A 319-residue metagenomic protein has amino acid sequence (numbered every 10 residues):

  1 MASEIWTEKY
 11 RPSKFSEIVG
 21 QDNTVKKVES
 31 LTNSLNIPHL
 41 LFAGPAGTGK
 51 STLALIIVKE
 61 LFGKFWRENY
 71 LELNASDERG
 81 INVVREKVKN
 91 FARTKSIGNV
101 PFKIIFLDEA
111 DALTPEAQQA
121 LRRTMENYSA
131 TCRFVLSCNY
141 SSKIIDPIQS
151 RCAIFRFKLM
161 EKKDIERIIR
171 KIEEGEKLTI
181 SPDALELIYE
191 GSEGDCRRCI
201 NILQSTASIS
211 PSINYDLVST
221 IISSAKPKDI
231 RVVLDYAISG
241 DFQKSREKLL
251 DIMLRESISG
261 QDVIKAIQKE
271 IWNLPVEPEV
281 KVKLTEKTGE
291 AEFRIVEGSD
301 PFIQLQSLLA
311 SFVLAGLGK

Functional and structural regions predicted by a protein language model:
M1-I154, T288: P-loop/Walker A NTP-binding region and its immediately flanking N-terminal helices in P-loop NTPase folds
E8-F15, Y70-L71, S150, I154-F155 (+6 more regions): Short hinge/gating elements
G20, L113, F157-M160, I180 (+2 more regions): Alpha-helical hairpin
A46-T48, S76-G80, A110-L113, N127 (+6 more regions): Conserved nucleotide-binding/hydrolysis micro-motifs of P-loop NTPases
V84-R85, Q118-Q119, I200, Q261-I264: Conserved strand-to-helix beginnings and helix N-cap segments that scaffold or border functional pockets
I105, L185-G191, R197-P211, L217-S219 (+3 more regions): C-terminal helical "lid" of AAA+/P-loop NTPase domains
I145-E190, N201-I202: Conserved AAA+ ATPase core "coupling" helix
V232-K319: Helix-rich C-terminal "collar"/helical-bundle subdomain used as an assembly and partner-interaction module in RFC-like
